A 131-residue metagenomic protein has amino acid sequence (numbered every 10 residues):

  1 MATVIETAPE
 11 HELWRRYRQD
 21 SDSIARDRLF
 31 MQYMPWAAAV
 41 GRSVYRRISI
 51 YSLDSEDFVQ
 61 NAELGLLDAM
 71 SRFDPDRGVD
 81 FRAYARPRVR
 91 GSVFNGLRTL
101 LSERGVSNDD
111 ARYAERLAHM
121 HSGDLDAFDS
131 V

Functional and structural regions predicted by a protein language model:
M1-V106, D110: Alpha-helical promoter-recognition and RNA polymerase-docking modules of transcription initiation factors, dominated by
S102-V131: Charged, low-cysteine interdomain linkers and short loop/connector segments that bridge structured helical modules
